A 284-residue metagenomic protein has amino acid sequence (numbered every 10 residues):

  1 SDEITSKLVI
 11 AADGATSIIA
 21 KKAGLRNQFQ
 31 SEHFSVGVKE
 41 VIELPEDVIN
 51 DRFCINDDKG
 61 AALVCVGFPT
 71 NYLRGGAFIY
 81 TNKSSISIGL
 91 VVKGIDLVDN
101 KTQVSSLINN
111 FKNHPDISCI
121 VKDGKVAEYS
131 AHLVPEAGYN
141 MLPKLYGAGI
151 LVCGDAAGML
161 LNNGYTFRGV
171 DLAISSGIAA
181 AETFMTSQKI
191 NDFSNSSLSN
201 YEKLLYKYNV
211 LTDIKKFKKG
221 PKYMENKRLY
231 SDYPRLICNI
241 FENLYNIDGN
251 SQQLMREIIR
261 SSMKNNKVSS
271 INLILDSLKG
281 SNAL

Functional and structural regions predicted by a protein language model:
S1-C119, M159: Predominantly flavin-linked oxidoreductase catalytic cores and closely associated redox partners
K21-K22, N163, K215: Short, function-defining helix-loop hinge/capping sites that tune catalysis or transport
S31, S35, G169-E182: Gly/Ser/Thr-rich active-site loops/lids in small-molecule metabolic enzymes that frequently grip phosphoryl groups
R52-C54, D123-G124, I214-P221: Short coil/turn segments at secondary-structure boundaries
T70-R74, K83, D96-S176, K189 (+1 more regions): FAD/FMN-dependent oxidoreductases across multiple families
A131-A148, K207-N209, D213, F217-L236 (+1 more regions): Extended, non-globular alpha-helical segments
L160, A179-S231: Active-site-proximal substrate-binding core of FAD-dependent oxidoreductases
Y223-L284: C-terminal auxiliary extensions adjacent to catalytic cores
